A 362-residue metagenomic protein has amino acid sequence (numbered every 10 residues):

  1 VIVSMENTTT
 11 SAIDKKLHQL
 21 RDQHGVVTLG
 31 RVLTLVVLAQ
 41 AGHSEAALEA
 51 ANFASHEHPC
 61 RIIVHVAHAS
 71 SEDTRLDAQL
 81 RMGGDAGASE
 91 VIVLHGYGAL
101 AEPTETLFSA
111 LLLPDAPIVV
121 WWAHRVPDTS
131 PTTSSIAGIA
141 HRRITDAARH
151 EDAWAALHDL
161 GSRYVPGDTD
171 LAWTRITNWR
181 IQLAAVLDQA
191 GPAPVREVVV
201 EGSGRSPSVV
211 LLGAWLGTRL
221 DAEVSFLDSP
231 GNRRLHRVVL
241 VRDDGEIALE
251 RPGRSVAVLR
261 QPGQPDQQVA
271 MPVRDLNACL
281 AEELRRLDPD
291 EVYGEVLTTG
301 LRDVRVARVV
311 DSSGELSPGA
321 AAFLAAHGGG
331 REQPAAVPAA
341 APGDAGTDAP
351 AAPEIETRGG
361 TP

Functional and structural regions predicted by a protein language model:
I2-L29, D73, D170-Q189, L287-A336: Short N-terminal or domain-adjacent regulatory/targeting segments
I2-W121: An N-terminal, globular interaction/scaffold subdomain
T28, D85, H150, P166-T174 (+3 more regions): Extended, compositionally simple fibrous regions characteristic of intermediate-filament-like scaffolds
A51-H56, F108-A110, S135-G138, G213-R219: Short, solvent-exposed amphipathic alpha-helical segments in soluble enzyme and RNA/protein-processing domains
R61-S70, W121-A123, A147-R149, E223-R233: A generic structural motif
L94-A184, R196: Internal, hydrophobic cores of structured domains that mediate oligomerization or house catalytic pockets within large
A172-F226, R237-V238: ATP/pyrophosphate-binding catalytic subdomain of soluble kinases
L220-D221, N232-R234, V241-G343, D348 (+1 more regions): Long, compositionally biased intrinsically disordered terminal regions
